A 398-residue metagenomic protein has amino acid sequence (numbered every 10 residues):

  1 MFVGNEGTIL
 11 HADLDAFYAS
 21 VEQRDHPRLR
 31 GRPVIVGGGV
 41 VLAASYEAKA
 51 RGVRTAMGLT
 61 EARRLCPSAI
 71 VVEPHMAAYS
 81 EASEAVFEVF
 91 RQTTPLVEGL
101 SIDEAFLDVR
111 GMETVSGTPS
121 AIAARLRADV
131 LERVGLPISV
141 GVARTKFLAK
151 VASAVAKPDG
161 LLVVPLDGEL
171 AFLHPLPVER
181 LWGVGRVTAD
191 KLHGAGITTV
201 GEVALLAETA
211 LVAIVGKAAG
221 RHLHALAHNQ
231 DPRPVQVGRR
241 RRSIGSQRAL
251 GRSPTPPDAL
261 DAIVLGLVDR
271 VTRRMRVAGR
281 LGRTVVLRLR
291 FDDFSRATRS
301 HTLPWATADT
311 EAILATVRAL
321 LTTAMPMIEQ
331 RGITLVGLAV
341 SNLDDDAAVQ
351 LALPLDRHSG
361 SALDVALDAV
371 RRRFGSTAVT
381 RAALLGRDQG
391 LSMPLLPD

Functional and structural regions predicted by a protein language model:
M1-H222, V235, R273, Q350 (+1 more regions): Gly/Gly-Pro- and Ser/Thr-rich, intrinsically disordered tail segments characteristic of DNA damage-repair and tolerance
F2-G4, H11, R180, T188-Q330: DNA-contacting surface of Y-family translesion DNA polymerases
F17, V40-L42, D292-R296, L343-D346: Short, charged/polar surface micro-motifs in flexible loops or helix N-caps
R30-R32, P67, L136, R283-V285 (+4 more regions): A generic structural signal for short beta-strands and their flanking turns/coil linkers
L100-E104, A143-K146, R280-T284, R331-L335: Short Gly/Ser/Thr- and Asp/Glu-enriched loop/turn motifs at secondary-structure junctions
L287, L338, G375: Hydrophobic, well-ordered secondary-structure elements that form the walls of internal hydrophobic environments
T307-R372: C-terminal hydrophobic structural anchor segments that stabilize assembly/packing rather than catalytic chemistry
